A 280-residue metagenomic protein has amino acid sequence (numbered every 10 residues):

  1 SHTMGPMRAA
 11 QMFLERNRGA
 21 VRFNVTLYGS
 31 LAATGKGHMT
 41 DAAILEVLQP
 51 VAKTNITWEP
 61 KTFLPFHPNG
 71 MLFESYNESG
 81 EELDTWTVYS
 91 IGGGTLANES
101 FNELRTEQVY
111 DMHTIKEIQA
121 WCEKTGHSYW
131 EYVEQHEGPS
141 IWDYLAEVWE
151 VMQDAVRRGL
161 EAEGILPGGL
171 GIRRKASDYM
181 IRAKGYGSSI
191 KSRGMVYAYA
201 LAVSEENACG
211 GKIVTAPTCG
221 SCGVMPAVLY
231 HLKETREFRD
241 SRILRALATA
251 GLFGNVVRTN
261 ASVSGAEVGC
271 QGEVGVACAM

Functional and structural regions predicted by a protein language model:
T3-R16, P226-F238: Alpha-helical support elements that line or immediately flank enzyme active sites and cofactor-binding pockets
G5-A9, T40, S221-M225, V274-C278: Catalytic-loop motifs flanking and including active-site residues across diverse enzymes
A9, T40-I44, N69, V148 (+1 more regions): Generic hydrophobic, aliphatic-rich segments that mediate packing or membrane embedding
L14-E15, G19-N24: A glycine-rich beta-to-alpha transition motif near the start of alpha/beta enzyme domains, typified by
R22-W58, P68, R245-M280: A structural-propensity feature for long, helix-poor, extended segments
P50-Y186, G194-M195: C-terminal regulatory domains involved in ligand/effector binding and gene-expression control
D143, E147, V151-G269: Accessory "access/gating" subregions that flank catalytic or transport cores
